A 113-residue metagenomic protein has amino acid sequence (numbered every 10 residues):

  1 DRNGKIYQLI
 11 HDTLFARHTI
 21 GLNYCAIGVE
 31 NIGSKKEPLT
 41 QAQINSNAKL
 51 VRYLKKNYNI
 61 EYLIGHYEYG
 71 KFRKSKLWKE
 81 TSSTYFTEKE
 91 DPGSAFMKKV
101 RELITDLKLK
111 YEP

Functional and structural regions predicted by a protein language model:
D1, K5-I10, A26-N31, E61-G65: Structural recognition of the beta-strand scaffold that forms the well-ordered cores of secreted hydrolase catalytic
D1-T19, K89, R101, L109-P113: N-terminal catalytic cores of peptidoglycan-degrading enzymes
D12-T13, G21-Y24, A42, W78: Surface-exposed beta-strand edges and their flanking turn/coil or helix-capping segments
F15, G28-L39: Substrate-binding clefts and substrate-entry loops adjacent to catalytic sites of polymer-processing enzymes acting on
R17-G28, G70-K74: Active-site microenvironments of hydrolase-like enzyme catalytic domains
S34-P113: Basic/polar, cationic surfaces and motifs that engage anionic cell-wall and phosphate/carboxylate ligands
